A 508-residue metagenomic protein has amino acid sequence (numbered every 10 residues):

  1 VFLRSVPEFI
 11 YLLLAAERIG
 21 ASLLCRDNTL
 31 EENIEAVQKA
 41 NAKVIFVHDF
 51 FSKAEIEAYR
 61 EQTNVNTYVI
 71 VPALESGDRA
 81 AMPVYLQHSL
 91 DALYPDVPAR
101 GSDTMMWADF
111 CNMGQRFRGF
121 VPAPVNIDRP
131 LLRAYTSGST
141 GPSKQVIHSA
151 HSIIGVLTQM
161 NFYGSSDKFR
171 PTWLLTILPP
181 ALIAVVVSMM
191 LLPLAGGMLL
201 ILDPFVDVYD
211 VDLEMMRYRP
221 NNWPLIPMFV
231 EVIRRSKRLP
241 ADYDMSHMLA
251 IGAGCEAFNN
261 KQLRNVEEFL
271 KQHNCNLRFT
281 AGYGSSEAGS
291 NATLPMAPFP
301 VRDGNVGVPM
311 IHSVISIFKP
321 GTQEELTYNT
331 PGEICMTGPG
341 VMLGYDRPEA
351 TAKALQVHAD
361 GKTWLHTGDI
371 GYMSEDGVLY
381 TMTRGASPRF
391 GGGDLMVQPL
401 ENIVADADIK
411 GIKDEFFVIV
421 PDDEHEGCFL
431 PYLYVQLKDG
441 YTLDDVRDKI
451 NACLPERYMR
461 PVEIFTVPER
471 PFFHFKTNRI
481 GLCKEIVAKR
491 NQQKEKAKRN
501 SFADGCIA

Functional and structural regions predicted by a protein language model:
V1-T29, W173-P179: Conserved AMP-binding/adenylate-forming
I45-F50, W223, G338, L343-G344 (+4 more regions): AMP-binding/adenylate-forming catalytic core of the ANL superfamily
P98, P122, L131-T158: Conserved AMP-binding A3 loop
A99-D109, P220-P224, R234-R302, V314: Gly/Ser/Thr-rich phosphate-binding loop
F110-R118, I127, V146-D167, M310: Conserved structural elements of the adenylate-forming
I154-W173, A181-P224, R235-R238: Conserved AMP-binding/adenylation subdomain of ANL enzymes
S316-C335, A354, Y372-D376, L443: Conserved beta-loop-beta connector loops within the AMP-binding
F416-P421, Y432-Q436, V446-A508: Conserved C-terminal "lid"/linker of ANL adenylate-forming enzymes
